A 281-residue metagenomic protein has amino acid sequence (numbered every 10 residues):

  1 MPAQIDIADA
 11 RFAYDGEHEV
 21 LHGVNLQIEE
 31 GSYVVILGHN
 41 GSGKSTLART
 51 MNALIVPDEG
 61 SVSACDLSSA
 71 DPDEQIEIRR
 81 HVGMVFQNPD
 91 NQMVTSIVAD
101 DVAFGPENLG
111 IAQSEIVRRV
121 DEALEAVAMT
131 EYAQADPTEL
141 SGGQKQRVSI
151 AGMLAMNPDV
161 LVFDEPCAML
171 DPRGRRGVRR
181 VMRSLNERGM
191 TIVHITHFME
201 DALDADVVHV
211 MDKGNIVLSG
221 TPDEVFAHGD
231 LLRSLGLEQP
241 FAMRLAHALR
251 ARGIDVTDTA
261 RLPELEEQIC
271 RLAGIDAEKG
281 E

Functional and structural regions predicted by a protein language model:
L37-H39: The feature captures the beta-strand-to-loop junction immediately N-terminal to the Walker
N52: Helix-to-loop junction immediately C-terminal to a conserved catalytic motif
G60-A70, I78: Conserved ABC transporter NBD signature motif
S114-Y132: Conserved ABC ATPase "signature" region
D136-L140, Q144: Conserved ABC ATPase signature
L161-D164: Catalytic Walker B motif of ABC-type/P-loop ATPase nucleotide-binding domains
